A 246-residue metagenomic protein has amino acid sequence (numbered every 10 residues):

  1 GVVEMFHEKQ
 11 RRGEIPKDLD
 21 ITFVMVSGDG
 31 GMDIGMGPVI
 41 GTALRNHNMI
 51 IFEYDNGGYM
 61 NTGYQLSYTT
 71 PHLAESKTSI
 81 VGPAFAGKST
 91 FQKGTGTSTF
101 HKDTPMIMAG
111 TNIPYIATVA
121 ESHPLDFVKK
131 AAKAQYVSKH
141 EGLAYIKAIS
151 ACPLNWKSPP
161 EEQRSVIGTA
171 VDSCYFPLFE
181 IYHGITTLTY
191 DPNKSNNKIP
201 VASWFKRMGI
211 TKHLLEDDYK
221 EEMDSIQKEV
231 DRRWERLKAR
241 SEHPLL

Functional and structural regions predicted by a protein language model:
G1-Q65, H123-A134: Thiamine diphosphate
M5-E8, T111-P114, A134-E141, C152: Change "in soluble alpha/beta enzymes" to "in soluble alpha/beta proteins
P16-D20, T70-V137: Conserved thiamine diphosphate
N48-I50, Y115, L143-Y145: Beta-sheet entry/capping signal
E53, T118-V119, Y145-I149: Short, conserved beta-strand edge motifs with alternating hydrophobic and charged residues
S67-P71, E162-S165: Short, hinge-like loop/turn segments at secondary-structure boundaries
H140-L143, F176: Active-site lining segments that contact anionic ligands and/or coordinate catalytic metals
S150-L246: Flexible, low-complexity linker and terminal segments
